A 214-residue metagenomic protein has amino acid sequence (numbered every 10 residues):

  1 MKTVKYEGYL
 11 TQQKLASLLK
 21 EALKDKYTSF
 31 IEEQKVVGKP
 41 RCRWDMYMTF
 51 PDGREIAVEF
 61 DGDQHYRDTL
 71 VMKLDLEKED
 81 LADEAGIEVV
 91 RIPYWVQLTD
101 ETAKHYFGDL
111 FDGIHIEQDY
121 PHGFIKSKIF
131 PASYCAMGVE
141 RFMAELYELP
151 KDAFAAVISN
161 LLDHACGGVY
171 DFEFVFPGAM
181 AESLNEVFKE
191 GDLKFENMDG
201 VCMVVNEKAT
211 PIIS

Functional and structural regions predicted by a protein language model:
M1-S214: Nucleic-acid endo/exonuclease domains
